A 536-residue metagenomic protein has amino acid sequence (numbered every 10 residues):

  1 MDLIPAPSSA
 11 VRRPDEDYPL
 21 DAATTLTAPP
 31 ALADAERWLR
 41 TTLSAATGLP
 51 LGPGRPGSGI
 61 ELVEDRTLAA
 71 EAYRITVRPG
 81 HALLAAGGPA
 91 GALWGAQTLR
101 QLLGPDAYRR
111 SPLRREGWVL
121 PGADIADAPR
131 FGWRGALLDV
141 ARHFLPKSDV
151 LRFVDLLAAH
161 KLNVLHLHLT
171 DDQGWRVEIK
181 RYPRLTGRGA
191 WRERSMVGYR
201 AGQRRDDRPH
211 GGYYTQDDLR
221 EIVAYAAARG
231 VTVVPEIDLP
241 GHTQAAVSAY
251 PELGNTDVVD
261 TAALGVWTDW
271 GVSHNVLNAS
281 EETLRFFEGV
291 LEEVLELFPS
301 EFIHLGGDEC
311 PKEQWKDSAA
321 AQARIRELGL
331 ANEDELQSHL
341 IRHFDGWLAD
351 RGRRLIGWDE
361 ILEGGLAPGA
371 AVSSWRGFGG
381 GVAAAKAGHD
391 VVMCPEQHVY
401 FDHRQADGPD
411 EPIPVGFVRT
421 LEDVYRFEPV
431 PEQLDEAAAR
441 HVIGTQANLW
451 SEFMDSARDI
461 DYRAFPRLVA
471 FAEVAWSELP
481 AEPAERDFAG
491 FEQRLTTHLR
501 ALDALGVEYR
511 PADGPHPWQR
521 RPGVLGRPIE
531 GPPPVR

Functional and structural regions predicted by a protein language model:
M1-F131, D459, F471, A475-V507: Contiguous, structured surface segment used for ligand recognition
D34, F144-P146, D172-E178, P240-A246 (+6 more regions): Flexible loop/turn segments at secondary-structure boundaries
W38, D149-R152, Y214-E221, E282-V290 (+8 more regions): Generic recognition of stable, solvent-exposed alpha-helical segments in well-folded globular domains
P50, N163-V164, V231-T232, R354 (+2 more regions): Residue-level detector of anion-binding/catalytic polar loops
L51-P53, P235, G357: A structural preference for short, hydrophobic beta-strand core positions in alpha/beta folds
L68-L284, E288, E292-F302, H343 (+3 more regions): Feature activates predominantly on carbohydrate-active enzymes
A246-E252, T256, L264-G369, W375-A387: Active-site neighborhood of glycoside hydrolase catalytic domains
L355-A370, R376-R536: Flexible, acidic glycine-rich loops studded with aromatic residues
